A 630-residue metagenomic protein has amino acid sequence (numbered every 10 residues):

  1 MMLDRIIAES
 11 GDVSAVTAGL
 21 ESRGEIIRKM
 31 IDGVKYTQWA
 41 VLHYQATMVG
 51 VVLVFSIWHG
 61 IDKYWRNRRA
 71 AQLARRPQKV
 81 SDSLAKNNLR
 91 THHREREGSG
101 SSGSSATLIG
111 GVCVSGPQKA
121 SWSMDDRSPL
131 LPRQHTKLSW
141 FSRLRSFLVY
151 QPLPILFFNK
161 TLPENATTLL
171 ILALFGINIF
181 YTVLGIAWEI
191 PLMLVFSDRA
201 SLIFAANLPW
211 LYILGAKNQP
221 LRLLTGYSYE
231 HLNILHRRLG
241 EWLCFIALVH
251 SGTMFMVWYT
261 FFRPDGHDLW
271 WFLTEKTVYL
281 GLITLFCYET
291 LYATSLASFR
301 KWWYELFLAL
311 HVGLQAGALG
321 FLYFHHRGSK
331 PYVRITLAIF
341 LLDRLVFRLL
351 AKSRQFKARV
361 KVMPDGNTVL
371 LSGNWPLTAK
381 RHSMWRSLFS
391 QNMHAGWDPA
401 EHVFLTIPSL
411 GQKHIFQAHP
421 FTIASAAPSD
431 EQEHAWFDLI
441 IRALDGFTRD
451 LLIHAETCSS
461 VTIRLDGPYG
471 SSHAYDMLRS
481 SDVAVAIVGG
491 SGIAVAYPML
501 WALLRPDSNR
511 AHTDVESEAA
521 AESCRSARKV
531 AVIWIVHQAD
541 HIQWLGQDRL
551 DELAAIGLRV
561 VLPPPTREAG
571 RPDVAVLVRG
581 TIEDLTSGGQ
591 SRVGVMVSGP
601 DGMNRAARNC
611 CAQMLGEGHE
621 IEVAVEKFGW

Functional and structural regions predicted by a protein language model:
M1-D32, F175-Y181, S201, A247-S251 (+1 more regions): Extracellular/lumenal N-termini and interhelical loops of multi-pass eukaryotic membrane proteins
M2-L3, R68-P152, W375-M393, L410 (+6 more regions): Intrinsically disordered, low-complexity terminal tails of fungal membrane proteins
R5-G33, G50, A85-R90, G110 (+5 more regions): Reductase modules of NAD(P)H-dependent flavoproteins
L20-A46, Q151-P163, L184-F196, T225-L235 (+2 more regions): Juxtamembrane membrane-interface segments at transmembrane-helix boundaries in membrane proteins
V49-L53, T168-V183, R199-A216, L235-M256 (+4 more regions): Hydrophobic alpha-helical cores of multi-pass transmembrane domains in eukaryotic membrane proteins
V49-R75, I213-P220, L296-R300, R334 (+3 more regions): Transmembrane-helix exit/juxtamembrane "anchor" motif
R300, E305, A309, G313-L322 (+3 more regions): Membrane-proximal cytosolic interface modules of multi-pass membrane proteins
W375-P376, R381, W385-A486, W501 (+4 more regions): FAD-binding FR-type
